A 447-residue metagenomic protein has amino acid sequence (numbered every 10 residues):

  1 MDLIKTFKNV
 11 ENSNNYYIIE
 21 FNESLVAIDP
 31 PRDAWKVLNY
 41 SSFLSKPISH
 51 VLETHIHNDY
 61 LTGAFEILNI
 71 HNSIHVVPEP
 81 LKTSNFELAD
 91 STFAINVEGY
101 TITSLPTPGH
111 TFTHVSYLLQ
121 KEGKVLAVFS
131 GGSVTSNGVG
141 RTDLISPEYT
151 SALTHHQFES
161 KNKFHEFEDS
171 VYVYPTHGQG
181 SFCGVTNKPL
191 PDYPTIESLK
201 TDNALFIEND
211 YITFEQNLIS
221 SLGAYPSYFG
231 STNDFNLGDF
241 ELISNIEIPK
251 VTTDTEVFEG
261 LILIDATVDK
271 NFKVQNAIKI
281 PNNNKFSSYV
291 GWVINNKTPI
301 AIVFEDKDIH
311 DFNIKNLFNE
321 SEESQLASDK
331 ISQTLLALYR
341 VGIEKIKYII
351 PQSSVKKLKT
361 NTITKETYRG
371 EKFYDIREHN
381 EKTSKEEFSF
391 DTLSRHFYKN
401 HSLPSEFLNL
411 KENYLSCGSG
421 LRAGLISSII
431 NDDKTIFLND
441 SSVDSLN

Functional and structural regions predicted by a protein language model:
M1-P47, Y117-G131, N137: Conserved beta-strand hairpin/beta-sheet module of binuclear metal-dependent hydrolase folds, prominently
D2-I4, Y17-E20, A94-G123, E166 (+1 more regions): Core dinuclear metal-dependent hydrolase active-site scaffold
A27-D29, P47-H57, H75-E79, P106-G109 (+5 more regions): Active-site neighborhood of phospho(di)ester-bond hydrolases with catalytic His/Asp-centered motifs
P30-P31, I56, H110-T111, G131-V134 (+5 more regions): Active-site metal-binding loops of divalent metal-dependent hydrolases
R32-V77: Active-site metal-binding motif and surrounding structural segment of the metallo-beta-lactamase
L38, E66, H75-V77, K82-Y117 (+3 more regions): Active-site-proximal cofactor/substrate-binding loop regions of enzyme domains
D90-T92, R141-D143, S198-G230, V268-N447: Rhodanese-like catalytic fold shared by cysteine-dependent sulfurtransferases and DSP/PTP-type phosphatases
H155-N245: Divalent-metal (often Zn2+) His-rich catalytic cores of metallo-beta-lactamase-fold enzymes
